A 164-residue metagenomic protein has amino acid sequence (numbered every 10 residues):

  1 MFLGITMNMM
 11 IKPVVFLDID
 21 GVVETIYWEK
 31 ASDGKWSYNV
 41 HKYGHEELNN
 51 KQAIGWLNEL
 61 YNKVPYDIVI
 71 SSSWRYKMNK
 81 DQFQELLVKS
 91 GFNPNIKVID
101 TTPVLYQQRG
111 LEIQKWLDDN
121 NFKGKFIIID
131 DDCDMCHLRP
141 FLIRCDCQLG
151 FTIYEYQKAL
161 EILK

Functional and structural regions predicted by a protein language model:
F2-K164: Catalytic phosphate/metal-binding cores of nucleic-acid and nucleotide-processing enzymes, i.e., regions that mediate
